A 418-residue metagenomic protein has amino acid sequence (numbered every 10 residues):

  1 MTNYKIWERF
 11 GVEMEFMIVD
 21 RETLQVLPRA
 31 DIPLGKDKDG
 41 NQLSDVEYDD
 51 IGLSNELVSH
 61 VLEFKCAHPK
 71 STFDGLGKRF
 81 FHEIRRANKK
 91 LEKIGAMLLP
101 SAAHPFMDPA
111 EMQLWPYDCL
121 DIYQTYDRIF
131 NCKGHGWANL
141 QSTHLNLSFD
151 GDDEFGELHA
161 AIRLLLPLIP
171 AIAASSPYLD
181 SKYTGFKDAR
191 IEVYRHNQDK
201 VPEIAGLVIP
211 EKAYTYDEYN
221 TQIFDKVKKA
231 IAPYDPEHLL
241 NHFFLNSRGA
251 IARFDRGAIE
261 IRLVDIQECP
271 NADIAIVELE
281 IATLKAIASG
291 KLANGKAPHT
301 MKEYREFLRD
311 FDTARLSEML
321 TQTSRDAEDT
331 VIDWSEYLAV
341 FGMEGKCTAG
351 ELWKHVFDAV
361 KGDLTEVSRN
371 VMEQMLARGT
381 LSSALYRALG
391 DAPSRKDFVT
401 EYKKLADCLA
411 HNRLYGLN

Functional and structural regions predicted by a protein language model:
M1-L76, R86-K90, D153, A171 (+1 more regions): C-terminal accessory/tail domains of diverse enzymes
A30-L34, F80, H159-R163: Short amphipathic alpha-helices in soluble, non-transmembrane regions that often serve as interface/regulatory elements
E56-T143: Well-ordered mid-protein domain cores that form the structural environment of catalytic cofactors
D74-F81, L120, N139, F149-A160 (+1 more regions): Short, amphipathic alpha-helical segments
D127-L179: Internal, well-ordered domain-core segments that constitute the primary functional module of diverse proteins
